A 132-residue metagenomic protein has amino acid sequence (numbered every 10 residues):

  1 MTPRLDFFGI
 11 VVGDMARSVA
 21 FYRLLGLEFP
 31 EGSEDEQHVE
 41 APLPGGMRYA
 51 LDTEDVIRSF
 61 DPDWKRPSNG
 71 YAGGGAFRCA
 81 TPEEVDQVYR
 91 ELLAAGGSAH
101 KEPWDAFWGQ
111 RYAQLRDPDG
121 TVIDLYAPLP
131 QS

Functional and structural regions predicted by a protein language model:
M1-V19, L25, G74-F77, P128-S132: N-terminal beta-strand motif that seeds the catalytic metal site of vicinal oxygen chelate
R4-G13, A41-P42, D63-E91, R111-R116: Vicinal oxygen chelate
G9-R58: Core segments of cupin and vicinal oxygen chelate
S18, Y22, V85, L92: Hydrophobic pocket/interface hotspot
G32, E40-A41, D86-S132: Vicinal oxygen chelate
R48-Y49, S68, D119: Short, hinge-like loop/turn segments at secondary-structure boundaries
V56-D63, K101, S132: A short, acidic/glycine-rich surface segment
